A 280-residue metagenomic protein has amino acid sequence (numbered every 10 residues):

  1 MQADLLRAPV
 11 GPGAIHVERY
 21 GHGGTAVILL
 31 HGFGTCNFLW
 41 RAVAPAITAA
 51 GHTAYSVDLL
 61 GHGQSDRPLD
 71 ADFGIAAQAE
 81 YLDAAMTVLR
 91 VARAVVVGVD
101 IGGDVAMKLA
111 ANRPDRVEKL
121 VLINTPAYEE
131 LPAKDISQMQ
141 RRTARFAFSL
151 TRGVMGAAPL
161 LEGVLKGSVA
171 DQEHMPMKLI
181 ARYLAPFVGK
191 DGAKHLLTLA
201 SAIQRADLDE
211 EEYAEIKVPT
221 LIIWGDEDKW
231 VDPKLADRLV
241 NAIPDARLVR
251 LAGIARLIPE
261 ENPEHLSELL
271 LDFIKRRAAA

Functional and structural regions predicted by a protein language model:
G11-R19: A short loop-to-beta-strand scaffold at the N-terminal edge of the catalytic core in hydrolase folds
Y20-Q64: Conserved HGGG/HGGXW glycine-rich cap/lid loop of the alpha/beta-hydrolase fold
A49, L59-G98, E268: Active-site loop/oxyanion-hole signature of alpha/beta-hydrolase fold enzymes
A92-P132: Conserved hydrolase catalytic core segment
L122, L131-K134, V154-E215: Conserved alpha/beta-hydrolase catalytic His-Asp/Glu region
I216, I222-W224: Short beta-strand/loop motif that positions the catalytic acidic residue of the alpha/beta-hydrolase fold
E227-V231, R256: Acidic catalytic loop of the alpha/beta-hydrolase fold
A246-A280: Catalytic active-site module of serine/aspartate enzymes centered on a nucleophile-bearing elbow/loop
